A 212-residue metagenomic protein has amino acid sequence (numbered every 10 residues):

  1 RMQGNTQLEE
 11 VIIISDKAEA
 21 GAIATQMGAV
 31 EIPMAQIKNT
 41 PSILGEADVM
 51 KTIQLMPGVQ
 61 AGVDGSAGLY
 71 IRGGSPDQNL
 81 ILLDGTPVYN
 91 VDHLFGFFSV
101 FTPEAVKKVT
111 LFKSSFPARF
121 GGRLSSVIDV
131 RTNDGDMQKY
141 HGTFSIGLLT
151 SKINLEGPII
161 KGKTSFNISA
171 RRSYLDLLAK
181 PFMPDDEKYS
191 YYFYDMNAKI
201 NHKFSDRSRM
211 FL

Functional and structural regions predicted by a protein language model:
R1-P41, E46, M50-K51, P76-Q78: Short, acidic, small-residue-rich periplasmic hinge/interaction motif at the N-terminus of Gram-negative outer-membrane
N39-P41, T86-K113: Short acidic/polar hinge/loop motifs at secondary-structure boundaries that mediate gating or recognition
P41-N90, K107: Extracytoplasmic beta-strand/coil segments of soluble accessory domains associated with Gram-negative outer-membrane
I43, G62-V63, F120, S145-G147 (+1 more regions): Short sequence motifs at beta-strands and strand-loop junctions characteristic of Gram-negative outer-membrane
D48, Q54, S66, G96 (+5 more regions): Transmembrane beta-barrel architecture of outer-membrane proteins
L55-M56, V100-T143, K152-N154: A beta-strand signature from Gram-negative outer-membrane beta-barrel systems, especially the internal plug domain
N79, A105, Q138-G142, G162-F166 (+1 more regions): Outer-envelope beta-barrel architecture signal
G147-R172, D185-L212: Transmembrane beta-barrel wall of Gram-negative outer-membrane proteins
